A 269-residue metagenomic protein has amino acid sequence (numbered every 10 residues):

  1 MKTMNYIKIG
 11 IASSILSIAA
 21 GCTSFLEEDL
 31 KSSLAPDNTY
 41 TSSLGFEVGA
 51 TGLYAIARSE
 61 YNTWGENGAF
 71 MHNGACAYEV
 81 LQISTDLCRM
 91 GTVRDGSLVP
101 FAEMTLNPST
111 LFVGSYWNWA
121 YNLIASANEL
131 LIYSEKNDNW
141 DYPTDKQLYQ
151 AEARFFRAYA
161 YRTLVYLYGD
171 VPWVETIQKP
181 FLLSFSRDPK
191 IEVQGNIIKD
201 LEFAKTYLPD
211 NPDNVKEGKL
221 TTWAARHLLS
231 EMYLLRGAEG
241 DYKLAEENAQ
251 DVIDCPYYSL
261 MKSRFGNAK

Functional and structural regions predicted by a protein language model:
M1-K31: Bacterial Sec-dependent N-terminal signal peptides
C22-G74, S263, A268: Membrane-proximal, proline-rich intrinsically disordered regions
S32-A35, T105-L106, E175-L182: Short linear capping/connector segments at secondary-structure termini
D37, T63-C88, L208-A224, L234-K269: Short, surface-exposed recognition loops and adjoining beta-strand edges that mediate ligand/DNA contacts, enriched
E47, A55-G65, R89-Y168, S184 (+2 more regions): Conserved, well-structured interaction surfaces
V165-Y166, P172, L235-E239: Short coil/turn linking the two alpha-helices of tandem helical-hairpin repeats
